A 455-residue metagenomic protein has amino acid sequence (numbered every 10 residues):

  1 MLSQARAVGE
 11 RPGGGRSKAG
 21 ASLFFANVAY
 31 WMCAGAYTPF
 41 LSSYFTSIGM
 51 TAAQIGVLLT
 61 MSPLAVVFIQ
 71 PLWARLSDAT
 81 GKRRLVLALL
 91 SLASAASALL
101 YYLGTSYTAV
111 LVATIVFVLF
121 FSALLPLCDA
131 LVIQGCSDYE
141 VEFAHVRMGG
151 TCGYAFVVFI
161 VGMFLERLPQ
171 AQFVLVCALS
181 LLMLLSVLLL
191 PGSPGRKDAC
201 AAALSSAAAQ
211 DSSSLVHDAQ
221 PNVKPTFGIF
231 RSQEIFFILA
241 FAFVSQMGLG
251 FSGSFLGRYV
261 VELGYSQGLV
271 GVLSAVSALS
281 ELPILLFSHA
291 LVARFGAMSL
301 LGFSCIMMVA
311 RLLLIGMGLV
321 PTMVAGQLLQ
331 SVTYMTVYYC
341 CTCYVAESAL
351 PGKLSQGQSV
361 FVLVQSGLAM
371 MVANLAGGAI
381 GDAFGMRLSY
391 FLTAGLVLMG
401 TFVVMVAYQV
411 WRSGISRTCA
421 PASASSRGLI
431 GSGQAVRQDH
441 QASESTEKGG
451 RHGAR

Functional and structural regions predicted by a protein language model:
L2-S17, P191-F241, G433: Juxtamembrane intracellular "pre-TM" segments in multi-pass secondary transporters
G13-P63, E234-L273: Helix-loop boundary and gating motifs at the non-cytosolic
G20, Y101-T114, L314-Q327: Helix-loop junctions at membrane interfaces in 12-TM secondary transporters
F68-K82, F164-E166, P283-G296, G381-D382: Helix-to-loop junctions at the C-terminal end of transmembrane segments in multipass secondary transporters
F68-T105: Conserved MFS/SLC helix-loop-helix module at the cytosolic interface between two early adjacent transmembrane helices
L85-L99, S299-L314: Structural signature of the two symmetry-related core transmembrane helices
T114-G149: Cytoplasmic helix-loop-helix junction between adjacent transmembrane helices in 12-TM secondary transporters
Q172-L189, S389-A407: Symmetry-related core transmembrane helices of the 12-TM Major Facilitator Superfamily/SLC fold
